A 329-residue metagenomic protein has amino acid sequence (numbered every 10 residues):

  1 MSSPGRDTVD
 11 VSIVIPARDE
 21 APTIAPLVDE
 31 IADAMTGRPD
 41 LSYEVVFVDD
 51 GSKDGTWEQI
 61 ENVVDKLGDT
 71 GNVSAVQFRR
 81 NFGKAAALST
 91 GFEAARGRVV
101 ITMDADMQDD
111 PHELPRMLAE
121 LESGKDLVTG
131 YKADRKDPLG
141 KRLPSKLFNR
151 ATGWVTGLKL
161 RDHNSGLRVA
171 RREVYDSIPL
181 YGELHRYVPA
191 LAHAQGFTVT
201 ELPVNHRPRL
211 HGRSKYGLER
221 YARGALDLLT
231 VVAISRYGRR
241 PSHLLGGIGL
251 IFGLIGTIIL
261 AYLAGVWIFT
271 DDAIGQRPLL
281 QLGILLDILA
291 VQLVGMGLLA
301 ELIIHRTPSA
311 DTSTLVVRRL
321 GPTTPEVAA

Functional and structural regions predicted by a protein language model:
S2-D7, Y187-A329: Hydrophobic helical membrane-anchoring modules
D10-S12, E44: Cell-envelope/extracellular polymer assembly enzymes that use nucleotide-activated donors
I15-E30, G51: Active-site beta-to-alpha loop of glycosyltransferases that engages the nucleotide-sugar donor
P22-P26, D54-E58, A86, D162: Residue-level preference for short helical/loop micro-motifs built around acidic side chains
E30-S42: Short, acidic, metal-binding catalytic loop of nucleotide-sugar glycosyltransferases
P39-S52, V76-Q77: Short beta-strand/loop segment that forms part of the nucleotide-sugar
D49-E58, M107-Q108: A conserved acidic beta->alpha catalytic loop
N72-R80, K84-A94, V99-T102, Q108-A194 (+2 more regions): Acceptor/aglycone-binding surface of glycosyltransferases and processive sugar-polymer synthases
